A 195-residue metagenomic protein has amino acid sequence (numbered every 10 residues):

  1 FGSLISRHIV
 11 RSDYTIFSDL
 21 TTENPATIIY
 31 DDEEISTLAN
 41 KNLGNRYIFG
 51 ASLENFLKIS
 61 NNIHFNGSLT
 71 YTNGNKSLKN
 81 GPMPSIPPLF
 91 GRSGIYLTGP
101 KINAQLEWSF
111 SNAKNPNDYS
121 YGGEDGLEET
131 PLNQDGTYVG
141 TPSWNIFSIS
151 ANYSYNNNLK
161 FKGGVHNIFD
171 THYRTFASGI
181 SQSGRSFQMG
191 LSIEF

Functional and structural regions predicted by a protein language model:
G2-S6, T22-S120, N157: Gram-negative outer-membrane beta-barrel transporters
L4-I5, F65, S111-L132, G140-P142 (+1 more regions): C-terminal beta-signal and adjacent terminal beta-strands/loops of Gram-negative outer-membrane beta-barrel proteins
D13-E23, S36, P82-P87, Y121-E129 (+1 more regions): Flexible, surface-exposed loop regions and adjacent strand-edge segments of Gram-negative outer-membrane beta-barrel
T37-A39, N133-Y138: A short acidic, glycine-rich active-site loop that binds or catalyzes chemistry on phosphate/adenosine moieties
I48-G50, I86-R92, W144-S148, Q182-Q188: Transmembrane beta-barrel architecture of outer membranes
